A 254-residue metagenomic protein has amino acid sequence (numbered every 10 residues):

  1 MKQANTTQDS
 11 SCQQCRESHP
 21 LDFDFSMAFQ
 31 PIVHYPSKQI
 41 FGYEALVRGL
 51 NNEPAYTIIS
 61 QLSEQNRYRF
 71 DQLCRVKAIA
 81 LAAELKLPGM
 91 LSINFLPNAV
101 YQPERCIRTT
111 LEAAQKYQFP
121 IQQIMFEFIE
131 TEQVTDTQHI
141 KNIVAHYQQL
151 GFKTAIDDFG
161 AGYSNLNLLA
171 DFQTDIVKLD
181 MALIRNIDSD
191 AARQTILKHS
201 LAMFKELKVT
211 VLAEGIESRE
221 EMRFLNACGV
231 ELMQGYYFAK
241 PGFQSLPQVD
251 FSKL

Functional and structural regions predicted by a protein language model:
M1-F25, H34-Q39, E130-V134, Y163-L254: EAL-family c-di-GMP phosphodiesterase catalytic domain
K2-Y117: Bacterial c-di-GMP phosphodiesterase EAL domain
F23, K86-L91, F119-I124, L150-K153 (+3 more regions): Short, well-ordered coil/turn segments that N-cap beta-strands
F29, V47, I93-F95, F128-E130 (+3 more regions): A cross-domain feature marking catalytic cores of carbohydrate-active enzymes and several ubiquitous metabolic/repair
K38, C74, A78, I93 (+5 more regions): Conserved, mostly hydrophobic/aromatic
L50-Q72, P97-R105, K116-L150, A182-M203 (+2 more regions): EAL-type cyclic di-GMP phosphodiesterase domain
L91-A113, A155-D171, D175-K178: N-terminal-biased segments
